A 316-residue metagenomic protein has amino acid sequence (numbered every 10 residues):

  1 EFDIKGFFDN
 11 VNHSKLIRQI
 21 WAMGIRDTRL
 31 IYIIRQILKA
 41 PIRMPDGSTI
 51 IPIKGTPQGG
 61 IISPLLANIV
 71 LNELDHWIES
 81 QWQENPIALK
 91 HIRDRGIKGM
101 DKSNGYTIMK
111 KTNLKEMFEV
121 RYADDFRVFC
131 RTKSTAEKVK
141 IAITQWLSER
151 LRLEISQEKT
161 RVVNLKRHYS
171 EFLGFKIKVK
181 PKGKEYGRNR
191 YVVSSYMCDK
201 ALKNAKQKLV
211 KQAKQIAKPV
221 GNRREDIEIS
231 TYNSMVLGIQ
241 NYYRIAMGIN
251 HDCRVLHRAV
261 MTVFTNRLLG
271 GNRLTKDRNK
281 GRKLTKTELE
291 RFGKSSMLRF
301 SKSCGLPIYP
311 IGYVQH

Functional and structural regions predicted by a protein language model:
E1-Q157, V162-L165, Y169: Conserved polymerase palm-domain catalytic core
A22, H76, T132, E149 (+10 more regions): Short, well-ordered loop/turn and helix-capping segments at boundaries between secondary-structure elements and domains
T28, I69-N72, K203, D226 (+1 more regions): Alpha-helix N-cap/helix-start motif at coil-to-helix transitions, marked by capping-box chemistry
K39, R43, S48, L151-G221 (+1 more regions): A conserved non-catalytic segment of reverse transcriptases and RNA-directed RNA polymerases corresponding to the late
I51-T56, A213-I227, I239-H251: Short, solvent-exposed helix-loop connector elements
H91-G96, K159-H168, C253-V260, K276-T285: A glycine-rich phosphate-binding loop feature that marks nucleotide/adenosyl-phosphate handling sites
E228-R282: Non-catalytic, peripheral interaction segments enriched in hydrophobic/basic residues
L256, N272-H316: Extended C-terminal regions of large enzymes
